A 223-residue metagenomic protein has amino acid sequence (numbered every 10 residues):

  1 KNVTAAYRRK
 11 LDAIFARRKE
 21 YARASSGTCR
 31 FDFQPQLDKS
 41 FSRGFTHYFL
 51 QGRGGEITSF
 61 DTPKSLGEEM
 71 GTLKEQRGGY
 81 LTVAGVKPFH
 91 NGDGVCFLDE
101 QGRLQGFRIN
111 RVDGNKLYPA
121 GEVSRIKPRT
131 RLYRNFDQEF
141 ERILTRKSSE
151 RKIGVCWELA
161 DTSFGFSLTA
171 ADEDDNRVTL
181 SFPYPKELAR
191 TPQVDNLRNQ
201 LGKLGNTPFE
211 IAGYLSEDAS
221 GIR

Functional and structural regions predicted by a protein language model:
K1-R223: Surface-exposed amphipathic alpha-helical tracts and adjacent flexible/coil segments at the periphery of soluble enzymes
